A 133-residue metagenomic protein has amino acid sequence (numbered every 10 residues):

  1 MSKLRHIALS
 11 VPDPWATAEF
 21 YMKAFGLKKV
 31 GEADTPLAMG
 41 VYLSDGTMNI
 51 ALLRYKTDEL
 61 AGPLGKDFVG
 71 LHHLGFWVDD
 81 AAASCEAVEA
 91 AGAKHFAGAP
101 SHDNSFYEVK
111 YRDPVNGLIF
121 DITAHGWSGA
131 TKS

Functional and structural regions predicted by a protein language model:
M1-A16, L71-V78, H125-S133: N-terminal beta-strand motif that seeds the catalytic metal site of vicinal oxygen chelate
S2, A8-I50, A90, F96-G98 (+1 more regions): Core segments of cupin and vicinal oxygen chelate
H6, T17, G26-L27, H73 (+2 more regions): Secondary-structure boundary/capping motif
P12-F25, R54-A61, C85, T123-S128: Short N-terminal helix-initiation segments at or just after the protein's N-terminus
K28-G65, Y111-P114, L118-G126: Conserved short beta-strand elements that form part of the metal-binding/catalytic scaffold of enzyme active sites
C85-S133: Vicinal oxygen chelate
